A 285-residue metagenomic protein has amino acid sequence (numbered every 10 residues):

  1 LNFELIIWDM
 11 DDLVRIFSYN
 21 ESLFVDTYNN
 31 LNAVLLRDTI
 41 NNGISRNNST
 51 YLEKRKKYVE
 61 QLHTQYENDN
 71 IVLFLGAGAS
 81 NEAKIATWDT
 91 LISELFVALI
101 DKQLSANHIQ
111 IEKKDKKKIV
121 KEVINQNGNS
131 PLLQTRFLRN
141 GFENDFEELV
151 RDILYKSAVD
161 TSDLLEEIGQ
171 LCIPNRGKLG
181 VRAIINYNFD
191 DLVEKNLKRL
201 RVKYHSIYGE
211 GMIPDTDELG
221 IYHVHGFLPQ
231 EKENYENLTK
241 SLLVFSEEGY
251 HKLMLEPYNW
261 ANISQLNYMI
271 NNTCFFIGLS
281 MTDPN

Functional and structural regions predicted by a protein language model:
L1-S18: Phosphate/ribose-phosphate-bearing ligand recognition and processing surfaces, centered on ADP-ribose/NAD(+/P+) systems
V14-N285: Conserved catalytic-core helix/loop/strand module for nucleotide-ribose chemistry
